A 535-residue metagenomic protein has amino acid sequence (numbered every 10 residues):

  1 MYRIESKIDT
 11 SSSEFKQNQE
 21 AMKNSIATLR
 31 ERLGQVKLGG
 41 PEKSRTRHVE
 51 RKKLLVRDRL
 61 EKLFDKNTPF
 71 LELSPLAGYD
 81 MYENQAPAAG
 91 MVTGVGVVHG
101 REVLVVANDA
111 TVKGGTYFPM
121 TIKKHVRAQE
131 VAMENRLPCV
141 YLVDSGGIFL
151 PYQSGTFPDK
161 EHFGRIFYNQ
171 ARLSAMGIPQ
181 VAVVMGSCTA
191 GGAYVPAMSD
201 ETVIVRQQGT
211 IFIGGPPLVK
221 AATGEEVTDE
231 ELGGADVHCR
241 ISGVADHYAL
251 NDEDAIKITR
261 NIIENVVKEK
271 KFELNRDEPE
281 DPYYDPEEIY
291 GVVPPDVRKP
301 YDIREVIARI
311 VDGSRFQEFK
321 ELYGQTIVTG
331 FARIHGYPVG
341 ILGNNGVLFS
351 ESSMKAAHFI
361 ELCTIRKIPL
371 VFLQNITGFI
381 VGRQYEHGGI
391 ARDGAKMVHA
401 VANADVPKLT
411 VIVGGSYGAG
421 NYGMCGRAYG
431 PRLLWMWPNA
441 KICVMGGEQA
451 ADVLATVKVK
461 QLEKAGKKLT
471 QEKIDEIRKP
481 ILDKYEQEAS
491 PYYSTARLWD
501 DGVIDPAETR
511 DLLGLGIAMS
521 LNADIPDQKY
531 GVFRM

Functional and structural regions predicted by a protein language model:
M1-M535: Ligand-binding clefts of soluble mixed alpha/beta catalytic domains
